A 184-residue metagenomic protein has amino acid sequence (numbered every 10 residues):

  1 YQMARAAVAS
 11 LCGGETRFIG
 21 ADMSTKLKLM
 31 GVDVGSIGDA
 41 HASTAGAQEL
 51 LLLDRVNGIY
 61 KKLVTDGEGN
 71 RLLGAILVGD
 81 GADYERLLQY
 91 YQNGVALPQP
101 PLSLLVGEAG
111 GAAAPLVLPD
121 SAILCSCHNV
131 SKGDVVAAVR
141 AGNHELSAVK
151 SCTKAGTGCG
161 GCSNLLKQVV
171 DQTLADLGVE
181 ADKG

Functional and structural regions predicted by a protein language model:
Y1-D83, G111-L124, N129-G133, V179-G184: Mid-to-C-terminal Rossmann-like scaffold of FAD/NAD(P)H-dependent oxidoreductases
G69-L72, D80-G142, C152-G156, L166-G184: Helix-rich C-terminal "cap"/substrate-channel and partner-interaction subdomain that packs against the flavin-binding
